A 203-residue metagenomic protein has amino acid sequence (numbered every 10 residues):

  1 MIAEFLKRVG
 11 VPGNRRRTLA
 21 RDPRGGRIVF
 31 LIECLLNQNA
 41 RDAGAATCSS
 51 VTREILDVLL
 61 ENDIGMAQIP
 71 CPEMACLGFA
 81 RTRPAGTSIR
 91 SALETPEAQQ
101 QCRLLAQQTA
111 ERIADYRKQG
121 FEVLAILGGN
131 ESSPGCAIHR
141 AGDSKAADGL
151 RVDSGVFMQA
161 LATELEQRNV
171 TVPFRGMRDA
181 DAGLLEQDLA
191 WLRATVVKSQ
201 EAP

Functional and structural regions predicted by a protein language model:
M1-A45: Active-site and ligand/interface coordination hotspots across diverse enzymes and nucleic-acid-associated assemblies
K7-R8, P12-R17, R24-G26, N62 (+4 more regions): Divalent-metal-activated hydrolytic enzyme cores
F30, M66-P70, A125-N130, P173-R178: A structural signal for short, well-ordered beta-strand segments and their strand-loop junctions that often border
C34, C71, S133-C136: Disulfide-bonded cysteines in secreted/extracellular proteins and peptides
N39, C76-G78, S133-I138, G183-L185: Short catalytic/ligand-binding loop motif for oxyanion handling, primarily in non-cytosolic enzymes, centered on
R41-V51, S144-S154: Glycine- and acidic-residue-enriched helix-capping/strand-helix junction motifs
S49-A92: Short, surface-exposed acidic-centric catalytic microdomains
A125-A146, L150: Internal, conserved structured core segments that host functional sites
